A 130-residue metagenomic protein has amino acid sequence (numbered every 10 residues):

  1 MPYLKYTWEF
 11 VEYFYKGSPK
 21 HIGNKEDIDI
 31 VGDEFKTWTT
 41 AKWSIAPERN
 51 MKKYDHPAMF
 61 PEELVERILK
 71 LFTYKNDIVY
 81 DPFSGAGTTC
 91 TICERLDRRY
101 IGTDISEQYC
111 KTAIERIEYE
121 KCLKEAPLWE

Functional and structural regions predicted by a protein language model:
M1-T112, L128: Core catalytic lobe of class I
I114-E130: S-adenosyl-L-methionine
